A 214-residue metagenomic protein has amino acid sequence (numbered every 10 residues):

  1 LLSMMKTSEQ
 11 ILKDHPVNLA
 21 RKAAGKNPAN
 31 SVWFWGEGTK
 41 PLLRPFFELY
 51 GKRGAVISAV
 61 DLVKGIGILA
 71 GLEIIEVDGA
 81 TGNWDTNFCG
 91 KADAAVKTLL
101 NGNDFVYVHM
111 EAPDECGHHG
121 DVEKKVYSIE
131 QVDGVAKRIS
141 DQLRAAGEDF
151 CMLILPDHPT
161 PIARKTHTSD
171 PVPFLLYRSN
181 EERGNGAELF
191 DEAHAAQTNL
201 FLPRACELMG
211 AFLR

Functional and structural regions predicted by a protein language model:
L1-R214: Feature captures the catalytic ectodomains and active-site-proximal regions of enzymes that hydrolyze or transfer
